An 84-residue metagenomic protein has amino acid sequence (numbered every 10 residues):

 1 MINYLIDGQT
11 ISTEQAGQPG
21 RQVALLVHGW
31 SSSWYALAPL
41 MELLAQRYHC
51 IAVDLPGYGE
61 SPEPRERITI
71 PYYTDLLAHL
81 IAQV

Functional and structural regions predicted by a protein language model:
M1-A16: A short loop-to-beta-strand scaffold at the N-terminal edge of the catalytic core in hydrolase folds
I2, L26, P62, E66: Generic anion/oxyanion-binding catalytic loop in active/binding sites
D7, S31, P71: Conserved phosphate-coordination/catalytic loops
D7-T10, R21, A78: Short acidic/polar mixed-charge low-complexity motifs
S12-E60: Conserved HGGG/HGGXW glycine-rich cap/lid loop of the alpha/beta-hydrolase fold
L55-V84: Active-site loop/oxyanion-hole signature of alpha/beta-hydrolase fold enzymes
